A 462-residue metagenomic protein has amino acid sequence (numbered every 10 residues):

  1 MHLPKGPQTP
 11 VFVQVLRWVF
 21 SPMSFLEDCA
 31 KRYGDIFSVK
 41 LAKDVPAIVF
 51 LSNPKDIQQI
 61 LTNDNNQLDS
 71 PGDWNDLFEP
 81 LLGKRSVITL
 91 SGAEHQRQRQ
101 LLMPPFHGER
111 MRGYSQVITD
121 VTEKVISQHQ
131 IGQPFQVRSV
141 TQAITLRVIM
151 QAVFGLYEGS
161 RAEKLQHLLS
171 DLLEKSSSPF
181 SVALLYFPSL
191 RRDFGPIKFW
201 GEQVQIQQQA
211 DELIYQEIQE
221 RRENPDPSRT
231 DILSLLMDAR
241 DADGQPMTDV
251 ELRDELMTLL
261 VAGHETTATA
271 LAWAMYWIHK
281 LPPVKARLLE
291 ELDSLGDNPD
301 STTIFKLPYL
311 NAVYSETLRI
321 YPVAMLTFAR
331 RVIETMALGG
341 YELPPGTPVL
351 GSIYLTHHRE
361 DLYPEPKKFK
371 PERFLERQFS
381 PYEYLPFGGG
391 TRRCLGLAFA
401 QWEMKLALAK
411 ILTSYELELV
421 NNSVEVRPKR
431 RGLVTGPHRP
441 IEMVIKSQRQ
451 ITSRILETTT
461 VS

Functional and structural regions predicted by a protein language model:
M1-K84, I88-R97, R112, Q116-K124 (+6 more regions): N-terminal membrane-proximal hinge/A-helix region immediately C-terminal to the signal-anchor transmembrane segment
M1-L3, S70-E79, E94, R110-T269: Cytochrome P450 heme-thiolate monooxygenase catalytic core
Q14-F37, E212, Q216, P299-G339 (+1 more regions): Conserved cytochrome P450 K-helix E-x-x-R motif and the immediately C-terminal K′/meander segment
P225-T230, L289-L307, I320-G340, L350 (+3 more regions): Cytochrome P450 fold signature focused on the C-terminal beta-domain
T266-H279, A407: Short, small-residue alpha-helix embedded
P282-V284, L397-V434: Cytochrome P450 heme-binding "Cys pocket" and the immediately downstream C-terminal segment
G351-R377: Conserved cytochrome P450 K-helix/beta-meander segment immediately N-terminal to the heme-binding cysteine loop
